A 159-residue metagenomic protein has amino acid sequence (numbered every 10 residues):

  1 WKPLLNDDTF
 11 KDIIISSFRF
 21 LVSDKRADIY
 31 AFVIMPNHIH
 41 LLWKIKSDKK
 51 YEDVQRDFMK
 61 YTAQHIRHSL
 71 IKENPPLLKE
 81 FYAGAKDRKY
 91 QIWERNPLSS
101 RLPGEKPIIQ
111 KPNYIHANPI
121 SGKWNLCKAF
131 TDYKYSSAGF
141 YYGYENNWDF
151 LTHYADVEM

Functional and structural regions predicted by a protein language model:
W1-M159: Short catalytic/metal-binding and nucleic-acid-binding patches
